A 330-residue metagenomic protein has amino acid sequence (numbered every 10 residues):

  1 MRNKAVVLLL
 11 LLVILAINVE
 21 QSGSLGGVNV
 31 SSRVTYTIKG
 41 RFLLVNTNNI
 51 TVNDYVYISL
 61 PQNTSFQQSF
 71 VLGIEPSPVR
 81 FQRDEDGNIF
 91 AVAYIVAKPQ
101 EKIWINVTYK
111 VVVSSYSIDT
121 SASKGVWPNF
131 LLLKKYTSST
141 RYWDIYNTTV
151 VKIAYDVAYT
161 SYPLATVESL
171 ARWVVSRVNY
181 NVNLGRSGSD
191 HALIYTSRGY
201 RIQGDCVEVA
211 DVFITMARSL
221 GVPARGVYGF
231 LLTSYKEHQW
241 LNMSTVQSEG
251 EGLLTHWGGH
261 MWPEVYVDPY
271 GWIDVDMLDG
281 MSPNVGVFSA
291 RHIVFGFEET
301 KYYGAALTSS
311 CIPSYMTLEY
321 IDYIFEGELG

Functional and structural regions predicted by a protein language model:
M1-V30, V56, P263, G330: Secretory targeting signatures
N18-Y116: Intrinsically disordered, low-complexity N-terminal segments that are enriched in acidic
T47-N49, K98-I103, S161-P163, R218-L220 (+1 more regions): A short, structured loop/turn motif at beta-sheet edges
V71-E75, S121-L133, M277-S282: Short intrinsically disordered coil segments
A97-Y200: Acidic low-complexity segments
T166-L170, I202-A217: Active-site nucleophilic cysteine motif
D211-L307: Hydrophobic/aromatic-rich core segments of domains that either
T300-G330: TerminUS-proximal long segments
